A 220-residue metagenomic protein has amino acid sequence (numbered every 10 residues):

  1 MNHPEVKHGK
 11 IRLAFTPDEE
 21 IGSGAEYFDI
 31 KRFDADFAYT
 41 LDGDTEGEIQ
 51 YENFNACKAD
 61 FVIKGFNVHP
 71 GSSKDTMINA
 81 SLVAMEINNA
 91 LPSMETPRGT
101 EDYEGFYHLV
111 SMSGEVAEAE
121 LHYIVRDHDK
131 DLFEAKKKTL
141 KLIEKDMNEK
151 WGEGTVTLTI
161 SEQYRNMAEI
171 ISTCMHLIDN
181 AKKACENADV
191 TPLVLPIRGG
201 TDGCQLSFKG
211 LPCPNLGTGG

Functional and structural regions predicted by a protein language model:
M1-E20, A59-I63, H69-P70, K74-M94 (+2 more regions): Alpha-helical metal-binding/catalytic segments enriched in His/Glu/Asp
M1-F54, T96, T100, E104-F106 (+4 more regions): Acidic/histidine-rich catalytic neighborhood of metal-dependent amide-processing enzymes
I11-R12, D36-Y39, A59-D60, M85 (+2 more regions): Structural motif
E20, G24, N67, T201-D202 (+1 more regions): Gly/Ser/Thr-rich beta-alpha loop segments that engage phosphate groups in nucleotides
D29-R32, N55-A56, I78-N79, K138-L142: Short, solvent-exposed amphipathic alpha-helical segments in soluble enzyme and RNA/protein-processing domains
Y51-E52, S73-D75, E169-S172: Short, solvent-exposed loop/turn segments at secondary-structure boundaries
V62-V68, A188, G220: Glycine/charged-rich beta-loop-alpha catalytic/anionic-binding loops adjacent to active sites
A80-G220: Metal-dependent amide/peptide-bond hydrolase catalytic core, centered on the "pita-bread" metallohydrolase fold
